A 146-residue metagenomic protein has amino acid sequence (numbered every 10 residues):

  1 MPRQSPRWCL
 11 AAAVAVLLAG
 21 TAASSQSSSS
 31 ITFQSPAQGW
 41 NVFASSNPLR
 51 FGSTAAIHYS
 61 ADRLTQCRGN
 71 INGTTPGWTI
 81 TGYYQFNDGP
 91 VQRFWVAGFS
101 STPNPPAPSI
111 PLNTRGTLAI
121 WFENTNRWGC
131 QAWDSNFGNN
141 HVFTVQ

Functional and structural regions predicted by a protein language model:
M1, A19-S25: Generic low-polarity alpha-helical segments
M1-L10: Bacterial N-terminal signal peptides that target proteins for export
A11-G20: Bacterial N-terminal signal peptides
A23-Q146: Glycan-association/targeting regions that enable binding to alpha-glucans and other polysaccharides
